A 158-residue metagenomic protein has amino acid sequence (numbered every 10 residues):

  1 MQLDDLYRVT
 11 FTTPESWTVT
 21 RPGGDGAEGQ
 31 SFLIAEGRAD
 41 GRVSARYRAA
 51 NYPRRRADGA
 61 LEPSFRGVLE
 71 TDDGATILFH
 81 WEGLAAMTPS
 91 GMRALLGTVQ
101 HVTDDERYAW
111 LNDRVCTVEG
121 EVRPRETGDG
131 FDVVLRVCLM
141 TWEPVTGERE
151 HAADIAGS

Functional and structural regions predicted by a protein language model:
M1-S158: Beta-strand-enriched cores of mature, soluble protein domains
